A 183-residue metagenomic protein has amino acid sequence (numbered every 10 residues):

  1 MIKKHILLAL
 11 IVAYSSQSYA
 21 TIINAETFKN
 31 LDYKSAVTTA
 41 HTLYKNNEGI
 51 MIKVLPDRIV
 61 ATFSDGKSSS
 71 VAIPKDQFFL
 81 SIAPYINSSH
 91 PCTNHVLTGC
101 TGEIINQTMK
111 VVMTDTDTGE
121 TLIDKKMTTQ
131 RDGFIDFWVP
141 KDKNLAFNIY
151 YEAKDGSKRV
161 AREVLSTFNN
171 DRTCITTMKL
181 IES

Functional and structural regions predicted by a protein language model:
H5-Y14: Sec-dependent N-terminal signal peptides
S15-A20: N-terminal signal peptide c-region/cleavage motif recognized by signal peptidases
T21-Y85: N-terminal secretory signal peptides
S69-I73, F78-I86, T167-S183: Extracellular beta-sheet/turn segments enriched in Thr/Pro/Gly and aliphatic residues
P74-K75, F79-I123, T129: Mid-length scaffold segments of soluble, non-membrane domains
T128-F137: Glycine-centered loop-to-beta-strand initiation motif
D136-N144: Short Pro-Gly-centered beta-turn/loop motif in secreted/extracellular proteins
N144-K154: A short, solvent-exposed beta-strand micro-motif common in secreted/extracellular proteins
